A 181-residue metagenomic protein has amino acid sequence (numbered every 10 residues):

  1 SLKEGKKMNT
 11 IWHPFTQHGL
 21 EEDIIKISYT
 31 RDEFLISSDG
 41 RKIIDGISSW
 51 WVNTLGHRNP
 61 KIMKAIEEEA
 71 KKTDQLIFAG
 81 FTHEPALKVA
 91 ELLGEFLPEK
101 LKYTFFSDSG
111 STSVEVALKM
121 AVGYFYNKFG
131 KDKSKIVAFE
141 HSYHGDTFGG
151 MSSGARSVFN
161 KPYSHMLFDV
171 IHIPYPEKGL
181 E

Functional and structural regions predicted by a protein language model:
S1, G40, I136: Conserved S/T- and glycine-rich ATP-binding loop of Class I adenylate-forming
L2-F34, S48, T54: Active-site-adjacent loop/helix segments that line or gate small-molecule/cofactor pockets in enzymes
P14-T16, K42-K131, V137: Glycine-rich loop-to-alpha-helix module at the N-terminal edge of alpha/beta enzyme cores
I27-T30, K131, H165: A generic fold-level signal
T30-D32, D39, K102: Short loop/turn microsegments at loop-to-beta-strand junctions
I36-S37, L55-H57, G150-G154: Short beta-strand-to-turn element immediately C-terminal to the catalytic PLP-Schiff-base lysine in fold type I
S142-E181: PLP-dependent aminotransferase-class I/II
